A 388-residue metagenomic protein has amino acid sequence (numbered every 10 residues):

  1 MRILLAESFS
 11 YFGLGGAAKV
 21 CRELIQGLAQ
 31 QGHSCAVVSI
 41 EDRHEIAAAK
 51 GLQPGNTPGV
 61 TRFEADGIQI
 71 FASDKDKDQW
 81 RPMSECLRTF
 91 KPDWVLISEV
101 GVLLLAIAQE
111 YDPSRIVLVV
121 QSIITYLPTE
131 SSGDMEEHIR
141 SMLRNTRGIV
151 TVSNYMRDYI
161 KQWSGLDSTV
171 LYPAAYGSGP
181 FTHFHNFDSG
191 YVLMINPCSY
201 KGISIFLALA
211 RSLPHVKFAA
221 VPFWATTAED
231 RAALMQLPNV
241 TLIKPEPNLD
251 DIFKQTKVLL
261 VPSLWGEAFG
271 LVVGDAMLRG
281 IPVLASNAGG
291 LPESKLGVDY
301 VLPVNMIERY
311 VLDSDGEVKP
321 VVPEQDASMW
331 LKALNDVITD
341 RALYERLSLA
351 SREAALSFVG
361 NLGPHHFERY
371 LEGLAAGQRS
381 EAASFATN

Functional and structural regions predicted by a protein language model:
F71-K75, S84-V102, R115-V117: Short N-terminal targeting/anchoring amphipathic segment
W94-L96, Q109-L127, V150: Active-site proximal beta-strand in glycosyltransferases
S132-G148: Membrane-proximal helix-turn-helix segments that form the acceptor-binding/catalytic region of lipid-linked
R144-P180, D188: Donor nucleotide-sugar binding/catalytic pocket of nucleotide-sugar-dependent glycosyltransferases
G177-Q236, L242: Conserved catalytic-core segment of nucleotide-activated headgroup transferases in glycan assembly
K254-A268, I281: Acidic donor-binding loop of glycosyltransferase active sites
P282-A285, P292, V301-P303: Short hydrophobic beta-strand element within catalytic cores of glycosyltransferases and related nucleotide-activated
V321-K332, I338-E372: A charged, aromatic-enriched C-terminal amphipathic alpha-helix characteristic of glycosyltransferases across folds
